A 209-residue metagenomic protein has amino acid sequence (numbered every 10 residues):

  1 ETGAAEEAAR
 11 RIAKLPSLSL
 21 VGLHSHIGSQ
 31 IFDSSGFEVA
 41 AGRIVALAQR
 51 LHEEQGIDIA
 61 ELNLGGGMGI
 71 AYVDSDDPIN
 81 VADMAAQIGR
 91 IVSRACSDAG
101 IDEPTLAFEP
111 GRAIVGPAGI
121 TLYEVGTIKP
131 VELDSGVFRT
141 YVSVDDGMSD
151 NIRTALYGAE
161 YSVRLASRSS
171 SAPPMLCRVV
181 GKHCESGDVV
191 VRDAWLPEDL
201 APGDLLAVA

Functional and structural regions predicted by a protein language model:
E1-E61, I70, I91, C96 (+1 more regions): Active-site-proximal beta-alpha core segment in soluble small-molecule metabolic enzymes
L18-S34, Y72-N80, S162-L165, S171 (+1 more regions): A broadly tuned preference for mixed-charge, low-complexity surface segments
S25-F32, L62, G67-G69, V73 (+3 more regions): Active-site beta-loop-alpha junctions enriched in small/polar residues
D33-A40, A71-M84, V115-T127, D193-L196: Short glycine/threonine-rich loop-to-helix capping motif typified by GTGT followed within a few residues by an Asp-Pro
S35, G56, D74-D76, G100 (+2 more regions): Short linear functional motifs in flexible/disordered or boundary regions
I79-C96: Glycine-rich and small/hydrophobic secondary-structure elements
Q87, S93, I101-A209: Charged (often Lys/Glu-rich) extended helix/loop segments that serve as interaction or gating elements
